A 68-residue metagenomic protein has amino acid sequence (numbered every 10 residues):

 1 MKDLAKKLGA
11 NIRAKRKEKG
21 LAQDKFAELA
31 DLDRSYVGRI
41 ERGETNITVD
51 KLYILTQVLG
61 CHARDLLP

Functional and structural regions predicted by a protein language model:
M1-K17: A short, Lys/Arg-rich alpha-helix, primarily the initiator
D3, R42, P68: Short, conserved catalytic or interaction motifs in soluble domains
R13, D24, Y53: Residues within the helices of the helix-turn-helix
K17, E28, Q57: Alpha-helical residues within the helix-turn-helix
G20-R39: Short alpha-helical DNA-recognition segment
R34-R39, D50-Y53, P68: Base-recognition residues in the alpha-helical recognition helix of bacterial helix-turn-helix
T48-D65: DNA major-groove recognition helix of helix-turn-helix/homeodomain DNA-binding modules
